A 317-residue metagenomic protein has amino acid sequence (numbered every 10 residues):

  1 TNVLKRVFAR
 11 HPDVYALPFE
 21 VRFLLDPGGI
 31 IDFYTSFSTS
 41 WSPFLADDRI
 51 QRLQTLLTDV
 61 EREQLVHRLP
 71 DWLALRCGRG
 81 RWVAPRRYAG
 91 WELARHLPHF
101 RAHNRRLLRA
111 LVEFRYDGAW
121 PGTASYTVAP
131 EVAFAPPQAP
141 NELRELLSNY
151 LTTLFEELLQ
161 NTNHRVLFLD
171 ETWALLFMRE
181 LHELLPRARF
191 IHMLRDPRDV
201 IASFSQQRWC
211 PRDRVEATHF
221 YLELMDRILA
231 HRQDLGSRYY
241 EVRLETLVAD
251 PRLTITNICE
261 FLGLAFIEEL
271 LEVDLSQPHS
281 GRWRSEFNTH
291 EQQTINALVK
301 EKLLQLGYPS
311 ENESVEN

Functional and structural regions predicted by a protein language model:
T1-D13, E180-L185, D196, E241-F266 (+1 more regions): PAPS/PAP-binding and catalytic site of the sulfotransferase fold
Y15-P43: Conserved substrate/cofactor phosphate-moiety recognition/catalytic segment in nucleotide-dependent phosphotransferases
F19, L169-T172, L244: Short His-Asn-centered micro-motif
T35-L65: Conserved nucleotide-sensing/catalytic segment adjacent to the nucleotide-binding pocket in NTP-handling enzymes
D71-W72, G78-E145, S205-R208, M225-E241 (+2 more regions): PAPS-dependent sulfotransferases, especially Golgi type II membrane carbohydrate sulfotransferases
Q138-E180: Conserved helicase/translocase P-loop NTPase motor core
D170-E171, F177-S205: Conserved phosphate-donor/acceptor-positioning beta-strand/loop module used by diverse small-molecule
I191, D199-E223: A glycine- and Lys/Arg-enriched "phosphate-lid" helix/loop adjacent to the NTP-binding pocket of small-molecule kinases
